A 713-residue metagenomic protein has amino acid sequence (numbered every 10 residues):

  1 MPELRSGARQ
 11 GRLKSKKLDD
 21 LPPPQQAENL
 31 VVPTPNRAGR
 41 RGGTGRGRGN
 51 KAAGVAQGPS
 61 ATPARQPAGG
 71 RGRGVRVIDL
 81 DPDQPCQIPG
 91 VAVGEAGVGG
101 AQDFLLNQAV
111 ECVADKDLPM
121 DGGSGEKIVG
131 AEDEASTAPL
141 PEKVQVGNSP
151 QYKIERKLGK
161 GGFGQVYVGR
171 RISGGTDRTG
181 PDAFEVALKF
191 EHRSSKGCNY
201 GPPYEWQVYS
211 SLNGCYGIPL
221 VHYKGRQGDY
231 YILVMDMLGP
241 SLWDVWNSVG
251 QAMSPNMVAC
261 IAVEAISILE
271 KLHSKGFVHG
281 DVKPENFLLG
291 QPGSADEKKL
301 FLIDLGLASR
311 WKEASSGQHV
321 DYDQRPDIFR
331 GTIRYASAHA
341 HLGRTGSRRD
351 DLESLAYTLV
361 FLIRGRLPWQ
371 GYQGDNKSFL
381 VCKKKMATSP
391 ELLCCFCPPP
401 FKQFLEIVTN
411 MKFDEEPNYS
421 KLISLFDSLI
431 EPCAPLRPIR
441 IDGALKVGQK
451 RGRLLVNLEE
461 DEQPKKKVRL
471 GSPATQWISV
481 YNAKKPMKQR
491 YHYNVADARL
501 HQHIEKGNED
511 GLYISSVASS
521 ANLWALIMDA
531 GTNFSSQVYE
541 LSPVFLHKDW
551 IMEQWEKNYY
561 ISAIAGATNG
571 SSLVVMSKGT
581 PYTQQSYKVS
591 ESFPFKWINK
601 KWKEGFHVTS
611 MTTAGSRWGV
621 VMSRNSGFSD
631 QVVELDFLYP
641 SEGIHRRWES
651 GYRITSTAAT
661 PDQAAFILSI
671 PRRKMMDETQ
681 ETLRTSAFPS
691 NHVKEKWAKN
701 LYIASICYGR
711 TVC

Functional and structural regions predicted by a protein language model:
G72-G90, G94-G147, E155: Juxta-kinase regulatory segment immediately upstream of eukaryotic protein kinase catalytic domains
Q165: Conserved N-lobe ATP-binding subsite of Hanks-type protein kinase domains, especially the beta3 VAIK lysine
F190-Y216: The N-lobe alphaC helix and its flanking beta3-alphaC-beta4 segment of protein kinase-like domains, centered on
L220-Y231: Short beta-strand micro-motifs within the conserved protein kinase catalytic domain, predominantly in the N-lobe
I261-A262: Activation segment signature within eukaryotic-like protein kinase domains
H273-A295: Catalytic-loop of the protein kinase fold
L288-R330: Activation segment/activation loop of eukaryotic-type protein kinase catalytic domains
R451, N457-C713: Terminus-proximal functional modules
